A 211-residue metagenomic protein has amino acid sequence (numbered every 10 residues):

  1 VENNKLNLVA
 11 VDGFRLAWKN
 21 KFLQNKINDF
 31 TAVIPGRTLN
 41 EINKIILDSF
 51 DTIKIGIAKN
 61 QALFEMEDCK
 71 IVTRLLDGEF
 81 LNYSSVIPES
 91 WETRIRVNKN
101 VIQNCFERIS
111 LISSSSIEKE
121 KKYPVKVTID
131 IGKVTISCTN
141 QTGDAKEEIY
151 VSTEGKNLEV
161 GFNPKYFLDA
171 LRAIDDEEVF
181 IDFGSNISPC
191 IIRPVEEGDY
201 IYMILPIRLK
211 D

Functional and structural regions predicted by a protein language model:
V1-N20, N25-L76, W91-D211: DNA polymerase processivity clamps
E79: Feature marks short, surface-exposed loop/turn motifs that line or immediately flank catalytic pockets and channel
V86-S90: Bateman (tandem CBS) regulatory domains
